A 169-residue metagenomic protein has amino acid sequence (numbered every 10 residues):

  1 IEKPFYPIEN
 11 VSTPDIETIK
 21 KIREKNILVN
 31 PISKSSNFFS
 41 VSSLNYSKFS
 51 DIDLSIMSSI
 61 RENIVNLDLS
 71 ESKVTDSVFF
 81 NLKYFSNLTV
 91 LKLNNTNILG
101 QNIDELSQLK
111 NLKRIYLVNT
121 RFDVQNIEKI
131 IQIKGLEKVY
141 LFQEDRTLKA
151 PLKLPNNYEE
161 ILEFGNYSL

Functional and structural regions predicted by a protein language model:
I1-N37: Pro/Ala/Gly-rich low-complexity, hydrophilic intrinsically disordered segments
K3-E9, K34-D53, S59-Q101, Q108-L169: Concave beta-strand-loop units of leucine-rich repeat
